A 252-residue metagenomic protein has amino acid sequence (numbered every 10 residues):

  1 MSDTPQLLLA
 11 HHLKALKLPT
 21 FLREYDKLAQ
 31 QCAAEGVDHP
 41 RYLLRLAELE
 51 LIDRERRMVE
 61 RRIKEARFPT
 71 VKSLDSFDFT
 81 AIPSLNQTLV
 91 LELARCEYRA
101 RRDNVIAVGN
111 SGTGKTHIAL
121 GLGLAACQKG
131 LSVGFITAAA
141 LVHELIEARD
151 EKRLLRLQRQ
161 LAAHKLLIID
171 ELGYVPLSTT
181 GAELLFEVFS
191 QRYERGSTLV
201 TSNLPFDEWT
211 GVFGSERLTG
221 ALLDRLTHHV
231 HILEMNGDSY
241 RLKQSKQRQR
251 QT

Functional and structural regions predicted by a protein language model:
M1-F21: Charged, compositionally biased N-terminal leader segments and the immediate start of the first structured element
L8-H11, K27-Q31, S76, N104-V108 (+1 more regions): Short hinge/gating elements
P19-T70: Interdomain "pre-motor" coupling segment immediately N-terminal to P-loop NTPase/helicase cores
R54-G109: Extended interfacial segments that mediate partner engagement and assembly in macromolecular machines
L85-A163, T210-F213: Conserved P-loop
S132-I136, A140-A163, L172-T252: Replace "adjacent to P-loop NTPase cores in ATP/GTP-dependent enzymes" with "adjacent to NTP-binding cores
L166: Walker B motif beta-strand of ABC-family P-loop ATPases
